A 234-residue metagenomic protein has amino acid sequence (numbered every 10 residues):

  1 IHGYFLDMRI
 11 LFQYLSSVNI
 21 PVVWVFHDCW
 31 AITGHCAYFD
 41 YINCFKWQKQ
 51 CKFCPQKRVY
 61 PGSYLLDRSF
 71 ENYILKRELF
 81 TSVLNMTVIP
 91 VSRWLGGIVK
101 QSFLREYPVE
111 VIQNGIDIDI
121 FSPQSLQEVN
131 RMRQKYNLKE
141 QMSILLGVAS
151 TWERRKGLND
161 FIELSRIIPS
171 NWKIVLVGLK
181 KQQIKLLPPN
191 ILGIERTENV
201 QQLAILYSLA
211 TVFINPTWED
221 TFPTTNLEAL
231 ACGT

Functional and structural regions predicted by a protein language model:
S16-S17, W30, K46-V88, G97 (+1 more regions): Membrane-proximal helix-turn-helix segments that form the acceptor-binding/catalytic region of lipid-linked
K76, S122-L138: A short helix/loop element that forms part of the nucleotide-sugar donor recognition site in Leloir-type
I89, L138-K156, I162-R166: Conserved donor-binding/catalytic core segment of Leloir-type glycosyltransferases
W94, G115: Carbohydrate-associated surface elements
G178-A204, L209: Nucleotide-activated donor-binding/catalytic signature segment of Leloir-type glycosyltransferases, i.e., the conserved
F213-I214: A short hydrophobic beta-strand element within the catalytic core of glycosyltransferases that build diverse glycans
W218: Aromatic "clamp/platform" in nucleotide-sugar-dependent glycosyltransferases that forms part of the donor/acceptor
P223-N226: Short glycine/serine-rich donor-binding loops of glycosyltransferases
